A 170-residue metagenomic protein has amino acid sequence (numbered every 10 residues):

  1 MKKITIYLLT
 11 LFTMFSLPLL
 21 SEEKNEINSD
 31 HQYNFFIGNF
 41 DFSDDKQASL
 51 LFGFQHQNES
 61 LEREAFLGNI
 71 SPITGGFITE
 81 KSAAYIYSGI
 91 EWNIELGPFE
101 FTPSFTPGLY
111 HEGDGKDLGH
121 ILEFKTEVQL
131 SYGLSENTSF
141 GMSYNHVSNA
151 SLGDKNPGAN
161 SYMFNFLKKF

Functional and structural regions predicted by a protein language model:
M1-N28: Cleavable N-terminal export/targeting peptides
L20-D30, D44-D45, S60-I70, E95-F101 (+1 more regions): Short loop/turn motifs that connect adjacent beta-strands in outer-membrane beta-barrel proteins
Q32-D41, L67-T79, T102-H111, Y144-S148: Transmembrane beta-strand segments that form the barrel wall of outer-membrane beta-barrel proteins
F36, G53-Q55, G89-E91, Q129 (+1 more regions): Outer-membrane beta-barrel architecture
F40-L50, G76-Y87, G115-I121, S151-A159: Solvent-exposed loop/turn segments connecting transmembrane beta-strands in outer-membrane beta-barrel proteins
A48-F54, P157-F170: Outer-membrane beta-barrel "beta-signal"
H56-N58, W92-I94, Y132, H146 (+1 more regions): Residue-level signature of outer-membrane beta-barrel architecture
K81-F105: Helix-adjacent hinge/juxtasegments
